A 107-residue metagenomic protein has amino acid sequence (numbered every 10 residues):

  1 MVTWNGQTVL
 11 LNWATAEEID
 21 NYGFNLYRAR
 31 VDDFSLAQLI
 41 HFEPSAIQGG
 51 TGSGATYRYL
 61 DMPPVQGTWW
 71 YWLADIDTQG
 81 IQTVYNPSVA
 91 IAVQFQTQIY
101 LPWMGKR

Functional and structural regions predicted by a protein language model:
W4, T15, Y27-D32, D75-D77 (+1 more regions): Residue-level signal for short segments within beta-strands and strand-turn junctions of well-structured beta-sheet
N5, A16-D20, V65: Short glycine/proline-centered coil/turn motifs in the loop regions of extracellular beta-sandwich domains
Q7-L11, Y22: Structural beta-strand segments of beta-rich domains
G23-Q66, V84: Recognizes extended acidic, P/S/T-rich segments that occur within or adjacent to Ig-like beta-sandwich modules
D61-I81: Beta-strand-rich modules
I76-Q98: Extracellular fibronectin type III
P102: Conserved functional hotspot residues at active sites or interaction interfaces
